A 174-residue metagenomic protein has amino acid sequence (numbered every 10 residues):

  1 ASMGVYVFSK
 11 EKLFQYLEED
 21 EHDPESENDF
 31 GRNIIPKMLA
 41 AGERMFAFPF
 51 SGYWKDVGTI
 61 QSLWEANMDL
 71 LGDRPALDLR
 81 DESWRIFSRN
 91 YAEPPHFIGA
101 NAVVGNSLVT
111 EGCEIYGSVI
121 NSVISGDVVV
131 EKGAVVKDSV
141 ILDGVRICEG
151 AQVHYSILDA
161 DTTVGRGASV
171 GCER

Functional and structural regions predicted by a protein language model:
A1-E11, Q15: Conserved core of the sugar-phosphate nucleotidyltransferase
E11, E21-R174: Left-handed beta-helix
Y16, D20: Active-site nucleophile-His-acid catalytic modules used for acyl/amide transfer and hydrolysis across diverse enzymes
